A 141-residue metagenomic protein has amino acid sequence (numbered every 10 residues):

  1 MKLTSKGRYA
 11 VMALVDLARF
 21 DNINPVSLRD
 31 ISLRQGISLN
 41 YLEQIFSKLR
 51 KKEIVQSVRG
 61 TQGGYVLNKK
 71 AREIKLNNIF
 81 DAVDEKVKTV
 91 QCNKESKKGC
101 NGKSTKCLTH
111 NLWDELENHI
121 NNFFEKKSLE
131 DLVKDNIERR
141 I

Functional and structural regions predicted by a protein language model:
A10-N22: Short amphipathic alpha-helical interface segments
R19-N22, L33, K51: The C-terminal cap of the DNA-recognition helix in HTH/winged-HTH DNA-binding domains, marking the helix-to-coil
V26-Q35: A short alpha-helical element within helix-turn-helix/winged-helix DNA-binding domains across DNA-binding proteins
N40: Key DNA-contact positions within bacterial/archaeal DNA-binding proteins
I45-R50: Basic amphipathic alpha-helical segments that dock to polyanions
I54-Q62, V66-L67: Beta-hairpin "wing" of winged helix-turn-helix
A71-S96, T109, E115: Conserved segment of winged-helix/HTH DNA-binding domains
K94-I141: C-terminal regulatory/oligomerization modules of transcriptional regulators
